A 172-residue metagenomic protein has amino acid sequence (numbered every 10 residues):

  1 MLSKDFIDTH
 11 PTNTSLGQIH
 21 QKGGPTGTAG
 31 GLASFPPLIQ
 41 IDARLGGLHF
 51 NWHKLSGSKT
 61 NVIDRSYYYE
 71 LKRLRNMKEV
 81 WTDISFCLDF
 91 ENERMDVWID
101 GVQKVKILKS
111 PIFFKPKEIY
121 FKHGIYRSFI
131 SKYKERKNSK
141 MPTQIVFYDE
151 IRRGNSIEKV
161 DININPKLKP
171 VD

Functional and structural regions predicted by a protein language model:
M1-G57, P142-F147, R152-I164, P170-V171: Secretory/extracellular carbohydrate-interaction modules and structurally similar beta-sandwich "look-alikes"
R44, D64, Y68-Y69, P111-I119: Extracellular carbohydrate recognition and processing domains and analogous Trp-centered ligand-binding platforms
L45-H49, N92-R94, E118: A generic structural signal for beta-strand entry/edge sites
K54-D83: Short, aromatic/His-centered strand-loop micro-motif at the edge of beta-sheets
V80-D96: Localized edge beta-strand/strand-to-loop motifs within extracellular or lumenal beta-rich domains
W98-V102: Short strand-turn-strand beta-turns centered on an Asx-Gly dipeptide
L108-D149: Flexible glycan-contacting loops in extracellular carbohydrate-active proteins
